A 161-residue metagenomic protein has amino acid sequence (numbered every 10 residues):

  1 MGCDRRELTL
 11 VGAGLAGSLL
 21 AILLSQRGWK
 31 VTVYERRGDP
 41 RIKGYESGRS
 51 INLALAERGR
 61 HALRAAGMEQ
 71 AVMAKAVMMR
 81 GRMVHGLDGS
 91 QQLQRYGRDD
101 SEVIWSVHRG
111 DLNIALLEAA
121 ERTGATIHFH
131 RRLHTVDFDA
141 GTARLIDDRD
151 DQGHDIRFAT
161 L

Functional and structural regions predicted by a protein language model:
G2-E7, A56-L161: Conserved N-terminal helical subregion
V11, S25-G48: Glycine-rich FAD pyrophosphate-binding loop
G14: Glycine-rich NAD(P) Rossmann-fold beta1-alpha1 loop
G17-S18: N-terminal Rossmann-fold NAD(P) dinucleotide-binding loop
G48-S50, E102: Short, solvent-exposed beta-strand edge segments and adjacent coil->beta transition regions
L53: Conserved phosphate-binding/catalytic loops and adjacent sensor/switch elements of nucleotide-binding enzymes, spanning
